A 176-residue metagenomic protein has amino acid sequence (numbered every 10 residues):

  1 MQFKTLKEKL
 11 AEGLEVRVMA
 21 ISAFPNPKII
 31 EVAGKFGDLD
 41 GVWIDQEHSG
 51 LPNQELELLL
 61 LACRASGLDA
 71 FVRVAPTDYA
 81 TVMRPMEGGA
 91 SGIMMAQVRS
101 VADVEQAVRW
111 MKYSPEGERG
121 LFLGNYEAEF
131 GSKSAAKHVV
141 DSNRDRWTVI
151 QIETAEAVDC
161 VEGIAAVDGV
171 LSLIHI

Functional and structural regions predicted by a protein language model:
M1-A20, K133-R144: N-terminal amphipathic alpha-helix/helix-capping segment at the start of soluble metabolic enzymes
G13-P27, W147-D159: Active-site mouth loops of central-metabolism enzymes
I29-I30, D40-E55: Glycine-rich, proline-tolerant flexible connector loops at the mouths of alpha/beta enzymes
V42-W43, M94, L171: Conserved beta-strand positions in the central sheet of alpha/beta enzyme cores
N53-V74, K112-E116: Alpha-helix-loop-beta-strand connector modules within alpha/beta enzyme cores
R64, L68-G92, Q97, V104: Active-site beta->alpha loop and helix N-cap motifs at the rims of alpha/beta catalytic domains
M95-V167: Conserved anion-binding
I174-I176: Conserved small/polar residues in nucleotide/adenosyl-binding loops
